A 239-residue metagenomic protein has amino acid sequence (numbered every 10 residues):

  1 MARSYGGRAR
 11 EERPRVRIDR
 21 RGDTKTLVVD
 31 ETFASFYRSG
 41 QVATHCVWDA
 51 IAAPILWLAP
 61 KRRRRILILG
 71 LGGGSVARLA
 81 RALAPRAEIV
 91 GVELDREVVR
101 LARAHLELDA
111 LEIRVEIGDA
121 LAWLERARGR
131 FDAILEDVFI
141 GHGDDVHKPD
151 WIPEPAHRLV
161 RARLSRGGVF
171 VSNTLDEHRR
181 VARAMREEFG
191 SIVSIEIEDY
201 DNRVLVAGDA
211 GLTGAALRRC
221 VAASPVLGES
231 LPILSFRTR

Functional and structural regions predicted by a protein language model:
M1-G22, T26, T32-H45, A53-W57 (+1 more regions): SAM/dcSAM-binding transferase cores
R3, R21, V42-R163, R179 (+3 more regions): The AdoMet/dcAdoMet-binding core of the Class I SAM-like
F33-A34, H105, S172: Generic secondary-structure boundary/loop-capping signal
G167-T174: Conserved beta-strand signature within the Rossmann-like core of class I S-adenosyl-L-methionine
V181-I195, D209-L212: A SAM-dependent methyltransferase catalytic signature shared across enzymes that methylate proteins
